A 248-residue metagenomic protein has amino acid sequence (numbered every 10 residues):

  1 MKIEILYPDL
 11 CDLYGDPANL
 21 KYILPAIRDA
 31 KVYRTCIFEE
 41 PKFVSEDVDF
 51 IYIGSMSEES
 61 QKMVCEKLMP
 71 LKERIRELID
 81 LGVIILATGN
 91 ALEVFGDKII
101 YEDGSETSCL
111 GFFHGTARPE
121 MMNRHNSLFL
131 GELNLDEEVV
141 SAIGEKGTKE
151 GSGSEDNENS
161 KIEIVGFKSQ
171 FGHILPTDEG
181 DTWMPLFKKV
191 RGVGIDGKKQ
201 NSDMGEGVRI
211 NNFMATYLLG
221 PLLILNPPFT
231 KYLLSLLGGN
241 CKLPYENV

Functional and structural regions predicted by a protein language model:
M1-E77, R118, A142-E145, K149-E155 (+1 more regions): N-terminal beta1-alpha1 cap of cysteine-dependent amidohydrolase-like domains
I5, V32-R34, F112, G166-K168 (+1 more regions): Conserved beta-strand scaffold positions in the cores of enzyme catalytic domains, especially in NTP/NDP-utilizing
L6, T88-N90, F113, Q170 (+1 more regions): A secondary-structure boundary/capping signal
D47-V48, L81-V83, S105-S108, K161-I164 (+1 more regions): Short coil/turn connectors at secondary-structure junctions
F50-G54, L86, Y217: Structural motif
E58-V139: Cysteine-nucleophile active-site neighborhood
E120-V248: Amide-donor transfer/coupling interface in amidating biosynthetic enzymes
